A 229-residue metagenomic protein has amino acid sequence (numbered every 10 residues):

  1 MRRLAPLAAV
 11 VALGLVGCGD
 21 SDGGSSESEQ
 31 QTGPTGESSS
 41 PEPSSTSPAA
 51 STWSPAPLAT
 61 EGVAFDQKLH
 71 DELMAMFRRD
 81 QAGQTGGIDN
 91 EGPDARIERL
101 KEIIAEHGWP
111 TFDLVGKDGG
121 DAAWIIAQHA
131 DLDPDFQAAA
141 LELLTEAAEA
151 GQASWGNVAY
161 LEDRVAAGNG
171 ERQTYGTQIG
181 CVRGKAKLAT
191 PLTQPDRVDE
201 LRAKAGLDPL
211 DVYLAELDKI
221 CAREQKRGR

Functional and structural regions predicted by a protein language model:
M1-L7: Bacterial N-terminal signal peptides that target proteins for export
A8-V10, G17-S47: Short, low-complexity, disordered segments immediately C-terminal to signal peptides in bacterial exported proteins
G33-R78: N-terminal low-complexity, Pro/Thr/Ser-rich intrinsically disordered segments that act as propeptides or flexible
G62-T111: N-terminal secretory signal peptides
G86-I97, V115-G119, D133-Q137, P191-P195: Solvent-exposed, acidic/flexible segments
R96-R99, A122, F136-A140, N157 (+2 more regions): Stable alpha-helical elements in mature extracytoplasmic
K101-R172: Mature extracellular/secreted ectodomains of secretory-pathway proteins
E162-D163, L188-I220: Amphipathic alpha-helical packing elements
